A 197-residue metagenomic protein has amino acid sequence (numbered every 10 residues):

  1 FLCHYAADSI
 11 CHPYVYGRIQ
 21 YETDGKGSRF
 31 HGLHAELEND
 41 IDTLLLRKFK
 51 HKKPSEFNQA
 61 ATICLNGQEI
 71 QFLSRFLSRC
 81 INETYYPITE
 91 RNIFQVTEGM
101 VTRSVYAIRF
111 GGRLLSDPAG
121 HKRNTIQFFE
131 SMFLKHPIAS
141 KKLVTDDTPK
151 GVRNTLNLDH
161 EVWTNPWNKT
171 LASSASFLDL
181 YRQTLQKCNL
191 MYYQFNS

Functional and structural regions predicted by a protein language model:
L2-A7: Short alpha-helix carrying the canonical HExxH Zn2+-binding catalytic motif
D8-S197: N-terminal leader/auxiliary helical segments
